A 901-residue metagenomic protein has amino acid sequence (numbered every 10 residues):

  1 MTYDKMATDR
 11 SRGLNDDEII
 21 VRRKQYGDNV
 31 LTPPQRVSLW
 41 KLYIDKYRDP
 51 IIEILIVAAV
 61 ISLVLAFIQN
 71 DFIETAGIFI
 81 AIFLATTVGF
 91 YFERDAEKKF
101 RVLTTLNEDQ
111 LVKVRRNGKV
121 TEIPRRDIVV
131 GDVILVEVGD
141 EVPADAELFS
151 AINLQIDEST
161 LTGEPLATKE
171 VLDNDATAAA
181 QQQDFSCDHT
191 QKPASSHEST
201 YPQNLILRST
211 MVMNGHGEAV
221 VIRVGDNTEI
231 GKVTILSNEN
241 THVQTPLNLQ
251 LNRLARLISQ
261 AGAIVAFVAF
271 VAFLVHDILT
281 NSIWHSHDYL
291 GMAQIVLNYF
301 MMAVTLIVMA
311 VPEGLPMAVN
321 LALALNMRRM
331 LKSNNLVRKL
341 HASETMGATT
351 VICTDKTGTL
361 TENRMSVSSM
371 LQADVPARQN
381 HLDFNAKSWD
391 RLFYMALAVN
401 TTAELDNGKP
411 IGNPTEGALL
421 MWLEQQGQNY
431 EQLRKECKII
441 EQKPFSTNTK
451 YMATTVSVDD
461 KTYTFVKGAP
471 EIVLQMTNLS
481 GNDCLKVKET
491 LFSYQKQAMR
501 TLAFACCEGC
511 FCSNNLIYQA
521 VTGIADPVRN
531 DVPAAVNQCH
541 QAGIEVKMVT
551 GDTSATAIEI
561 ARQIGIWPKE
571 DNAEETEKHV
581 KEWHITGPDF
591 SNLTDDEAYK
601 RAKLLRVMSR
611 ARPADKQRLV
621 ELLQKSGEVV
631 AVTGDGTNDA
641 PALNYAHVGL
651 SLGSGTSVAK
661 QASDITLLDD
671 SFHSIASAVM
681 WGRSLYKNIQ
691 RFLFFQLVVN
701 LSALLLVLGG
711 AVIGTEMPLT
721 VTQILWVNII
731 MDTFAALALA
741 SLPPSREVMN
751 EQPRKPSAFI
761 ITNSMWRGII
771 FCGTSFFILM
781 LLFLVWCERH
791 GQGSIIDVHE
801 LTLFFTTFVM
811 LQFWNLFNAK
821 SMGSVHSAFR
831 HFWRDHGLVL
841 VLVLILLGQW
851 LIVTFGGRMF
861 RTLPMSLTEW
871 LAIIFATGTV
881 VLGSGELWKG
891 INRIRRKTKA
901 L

Functional and structural regions predicted by a protein language model:
M1-P753, I760-I761, T774, R789 (+2 more regions): Conserved cytosolic headpiece of P-type ATPases
M731, F776-F777, L801-F817: Generic alpha-helical transmembrane segments
K755-I769: Hydrophobic alpha-helical transmembrane segments and their immediately adjacent juxtamembrane loops
R767-F783, M810: Alpha-helical transmembrane segments of multi-pass integral membrane proteins
L782-Q792: Juxtamembrane and boundary regions of transmembrane helices in multi-pass small-molecule transporters and channels
G793-L801: Membrane-interfacial loop- and helix-cap regions that link adjacent transmembrane helices in polytopic membrane proteins
